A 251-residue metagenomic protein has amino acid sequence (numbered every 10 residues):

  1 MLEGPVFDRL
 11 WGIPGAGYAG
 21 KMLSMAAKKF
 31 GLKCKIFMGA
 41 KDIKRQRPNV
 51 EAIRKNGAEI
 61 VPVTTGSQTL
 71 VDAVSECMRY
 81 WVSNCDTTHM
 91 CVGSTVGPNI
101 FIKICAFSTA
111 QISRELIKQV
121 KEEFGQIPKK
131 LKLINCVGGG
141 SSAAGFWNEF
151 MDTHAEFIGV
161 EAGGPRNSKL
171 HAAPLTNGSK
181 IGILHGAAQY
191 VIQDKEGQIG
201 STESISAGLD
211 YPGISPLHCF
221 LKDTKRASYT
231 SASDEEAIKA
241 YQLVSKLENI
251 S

Functional and structural regions predicted by a protein language model:
M1, M22, E76, Q111-E115 (+3 more regions): Well-ordered alpha-helical segments embedded in enzymatic catalytic cores
G4-A26, F30-G39, K129-S142, F157-V160: A short, small-residue-rich loop immediately preceding and capping a beta-strand
P14-G15, G39-A40, V63-T65, V92-V96 (+6 more regions): Fold-independent oxyanion-binding glycine-rich loops and adjacent beta-strand/coil segments at enzyme active sites
A16, D42, Q46-N49, G66-V74 (+6 more regions): Generic structural signal for well-ordered, non-membrane alpha-helical segments in soluble metabolic enzymes
A26, A52, E149, V244: Hydrophobic/aromatic ligand-binding patch that stacks against planar heteroaromatic rings of cofactors or nucleotides
G31-L70: A glycine-rich helix N-cap at a beta->alpha junction
T69-W81, T87, V92-H154: Glycine-rich ThDP/TPP pyrophosphate-binding loop and its adjacent helix/strand module within ThDP-dependent enzymes
V74-I100, F124, D152-H154, G159-I250: Active-site/ligand-binding loops adjacent to catalytic centers
